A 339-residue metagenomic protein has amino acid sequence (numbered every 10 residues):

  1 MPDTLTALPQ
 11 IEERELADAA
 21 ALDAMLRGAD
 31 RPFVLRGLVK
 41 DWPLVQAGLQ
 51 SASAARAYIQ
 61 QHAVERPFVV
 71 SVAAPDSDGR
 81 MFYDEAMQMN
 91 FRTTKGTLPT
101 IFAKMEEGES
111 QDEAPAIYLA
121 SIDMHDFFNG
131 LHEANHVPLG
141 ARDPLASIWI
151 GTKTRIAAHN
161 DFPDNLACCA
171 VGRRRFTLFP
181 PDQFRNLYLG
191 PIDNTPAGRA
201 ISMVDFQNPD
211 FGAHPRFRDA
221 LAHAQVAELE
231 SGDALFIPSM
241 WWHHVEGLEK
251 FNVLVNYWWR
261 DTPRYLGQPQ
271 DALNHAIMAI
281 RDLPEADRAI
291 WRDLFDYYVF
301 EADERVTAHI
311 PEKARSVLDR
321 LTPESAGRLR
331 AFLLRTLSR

Functional and structural regions predicted by a protein language model:
M1-A234, H244-R339: N-terminal accessory scaffold of Fe(II)-dependent oxygenases
